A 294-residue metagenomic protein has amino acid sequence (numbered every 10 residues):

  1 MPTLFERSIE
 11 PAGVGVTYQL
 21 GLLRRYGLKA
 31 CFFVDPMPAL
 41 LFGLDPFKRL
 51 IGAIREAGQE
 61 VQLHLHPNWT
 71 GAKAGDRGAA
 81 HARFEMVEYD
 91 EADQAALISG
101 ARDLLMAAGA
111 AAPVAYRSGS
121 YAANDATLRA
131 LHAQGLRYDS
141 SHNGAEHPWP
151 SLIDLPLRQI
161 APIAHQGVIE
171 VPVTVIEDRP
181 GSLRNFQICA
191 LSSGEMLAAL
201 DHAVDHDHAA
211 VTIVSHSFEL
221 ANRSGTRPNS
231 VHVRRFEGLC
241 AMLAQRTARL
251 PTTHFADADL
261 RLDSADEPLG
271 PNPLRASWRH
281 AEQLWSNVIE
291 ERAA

Functional and structural regions predicted by a protein language model:
M1-A57, I213: Active-site beta->alpha N-cap acidic-glycine motif
P2-P11, F33-L41, R83-A92, V114 (+2 more regions): The substrate-binding groove and active-site-proximal loops of carbohydrate-active enzymes, especially glycoside
R7-V14, D35-F47, A72-K73, R117-D125 (+3 more regions): Acidic-and-aromatic substrate-binding clefts and catalytic sites of carbohydrate-active enzymes
L23, H64, Y116, L131 (+3 more regions): Conserved, mostly hydrophobic/aromatic
K29-C31, E60-Q62, P113-A115, R137-Y138 (+2 more regions): Structural preference for beta-strand elements that scaffold enzyme active sites
F33-A122, S215, R223: Metal-dependent polysaccharide deacetylase catalytic core of the NodB/CE4 family, i.e., the active-site-bearing domain
R117-H208: Active-site-adjacent pocket scaffolds in enzyme catalytic domains
A190-A294: C-terminal domain-boundary segment and adjacent tail
